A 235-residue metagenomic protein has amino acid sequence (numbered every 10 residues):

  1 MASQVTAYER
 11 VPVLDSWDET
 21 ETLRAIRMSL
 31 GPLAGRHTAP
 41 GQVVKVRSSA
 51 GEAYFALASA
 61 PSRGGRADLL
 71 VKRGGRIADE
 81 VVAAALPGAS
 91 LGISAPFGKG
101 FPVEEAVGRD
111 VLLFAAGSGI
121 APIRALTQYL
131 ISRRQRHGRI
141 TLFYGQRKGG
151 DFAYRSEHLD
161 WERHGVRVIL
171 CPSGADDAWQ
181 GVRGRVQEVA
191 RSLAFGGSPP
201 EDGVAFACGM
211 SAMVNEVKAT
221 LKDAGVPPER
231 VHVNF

Functional and structural regions predicted by a protein language model:
A2-A89, Q146-K148, P172-G174: Ferredoxin-reductase
S3-V5, G64, A78, R139 (+1 more regions): Reductase modules of NAD(P)H-dependent flavoproteins
E80, P122-A125, E216-V217: Phosphate- and divalent-cation-binding pockets in alpha/beta enzyme and binding domains that engage nucleotide-derived
A85, G108, R124-A125: Acidic/glycine-rich phosphate/pyrophosphate-binding loops and surrounding catalytic core that coordinate Mg2+
P96-V107: A short, basic/flexible loop-to-alpha-helix module at the beginning of a structural domain
L112-F114, F206: Conserved beta-strand elements of the Class I
R124-R133: Histidine-anchored nucleotide/phosphate-binding helix
